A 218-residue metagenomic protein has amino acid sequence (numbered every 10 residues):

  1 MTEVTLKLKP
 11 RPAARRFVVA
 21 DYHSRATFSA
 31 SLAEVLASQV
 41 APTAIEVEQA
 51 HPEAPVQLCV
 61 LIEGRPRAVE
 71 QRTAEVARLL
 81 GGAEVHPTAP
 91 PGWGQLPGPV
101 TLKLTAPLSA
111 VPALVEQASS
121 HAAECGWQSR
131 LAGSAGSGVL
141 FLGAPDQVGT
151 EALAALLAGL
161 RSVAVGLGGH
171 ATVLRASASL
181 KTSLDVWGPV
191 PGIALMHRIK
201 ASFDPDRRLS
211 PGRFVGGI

Functional and structural regions predicted by a protein language model:
M1-G98: C-terminal substrate-binding/cap subdomain adjacent to the FAD-binding core in PCMH-type and related FAD-linked
A83-I218: Conserved glycine-rich FAD pyrophosphate-binding loop
